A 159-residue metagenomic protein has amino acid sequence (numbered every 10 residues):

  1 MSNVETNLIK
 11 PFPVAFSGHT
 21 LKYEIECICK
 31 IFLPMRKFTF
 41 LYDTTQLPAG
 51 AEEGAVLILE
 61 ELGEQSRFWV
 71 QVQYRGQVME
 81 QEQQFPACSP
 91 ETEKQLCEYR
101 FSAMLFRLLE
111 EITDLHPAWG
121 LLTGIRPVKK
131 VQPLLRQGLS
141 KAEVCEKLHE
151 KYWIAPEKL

Functional and structural regions predicted by a protein language model:
S2-L159: Flexible, acidic/Gly-rich N-terminal and inter-domain linker regions that tether and position cofactor-handling modules
